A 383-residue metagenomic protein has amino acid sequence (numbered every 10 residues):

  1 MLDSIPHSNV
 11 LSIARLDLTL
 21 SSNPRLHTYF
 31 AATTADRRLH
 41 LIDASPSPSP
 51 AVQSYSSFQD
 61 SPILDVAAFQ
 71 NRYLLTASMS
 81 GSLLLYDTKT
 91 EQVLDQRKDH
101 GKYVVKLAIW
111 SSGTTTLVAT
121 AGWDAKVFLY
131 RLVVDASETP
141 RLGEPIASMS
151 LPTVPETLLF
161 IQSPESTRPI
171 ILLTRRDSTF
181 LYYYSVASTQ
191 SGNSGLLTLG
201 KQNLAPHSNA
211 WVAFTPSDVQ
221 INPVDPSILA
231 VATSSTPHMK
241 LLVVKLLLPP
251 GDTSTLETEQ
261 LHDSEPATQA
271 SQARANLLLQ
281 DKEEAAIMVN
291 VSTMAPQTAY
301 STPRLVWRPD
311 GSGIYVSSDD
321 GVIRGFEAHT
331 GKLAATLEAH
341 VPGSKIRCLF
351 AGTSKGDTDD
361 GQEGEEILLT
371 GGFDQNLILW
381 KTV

Functional and structural regions predicted by a protein language model:
D3-L11, Y55-L64, R97-V104, M149-P155 (+3 more regions): WD40/WD-repeat beta-propeller blade N-cap
S4-R37, P62: Beta-strand-rich domains and repeat architectures in extracellular enzymes and scaffolds, especially beta-propellers
A14-H27, V66-R72, T90, A108-T116 (+6 more regions): Loop/turn segments within WD40 beta-propeller blades
F30-T34, L74-S78, V118-G122, I171-R175 (+3 more regions): Conserved beta-strand element within WD40/beta-propeller blades
D36-H40, S80-L84, D124-F128, D177-L181 (+3 more regions): Short coil/turn segments within WD40 beta-propeller repeats
A44-S47, T88-E91, V133-D135, A187 (+3 more regions): Short loop/turn segments that connect beta-strands within beta-propeller blades
R97-E259: WD40 beta-propeller repeat blades
R347-V383: Blade-level signature of beta-propeller repeat domains, shared across WD40, Kelch, NHL, RCC1 and BNR/Asp-box propellers
